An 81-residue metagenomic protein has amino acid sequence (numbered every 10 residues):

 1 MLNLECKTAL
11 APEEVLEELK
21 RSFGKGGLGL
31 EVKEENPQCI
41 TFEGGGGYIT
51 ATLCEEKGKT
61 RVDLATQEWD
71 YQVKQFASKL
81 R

Functional and structural regions predicted by a protein language model:
M1-V32: Terminal, regulation- and interaction-focused segments at domain boundaries
L2, L28, N36-Q38, G47-I49: Residue-level marker for the onset of beta-strands and adjacent loop->beta junctions in well-ordered domains
N3-K7, T41, R61-D63: Short aromatic/hydrophobic contact patches that present stacked aromatics for nucleic-acid/ligand binding
K20-G24, Q38-G46: Short, solvent-exposed secondary-structure boundary motifs
E34-I40, G58: Ser/Thr- and Asn-enriched, surface-exposed coil loops between beta-strands
E43-R81: Beta-strand/loop substructures that line and gate deep hydrophobic ligand-binding cavities in soluble
